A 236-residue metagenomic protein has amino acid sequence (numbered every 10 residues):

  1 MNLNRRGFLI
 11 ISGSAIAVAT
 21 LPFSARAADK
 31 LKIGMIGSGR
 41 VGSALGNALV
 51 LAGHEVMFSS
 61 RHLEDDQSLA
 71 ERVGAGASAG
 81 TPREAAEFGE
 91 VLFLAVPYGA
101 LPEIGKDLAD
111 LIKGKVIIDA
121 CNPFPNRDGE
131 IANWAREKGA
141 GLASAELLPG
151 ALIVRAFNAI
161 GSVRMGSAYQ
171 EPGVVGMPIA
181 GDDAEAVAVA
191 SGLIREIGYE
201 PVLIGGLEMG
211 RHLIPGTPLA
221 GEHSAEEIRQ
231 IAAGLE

Functional and structural regions predicted by a protein language model:
M1-I16: N-terminal secretory signal peptides and thylakoid transit peptides that target proteins across membranes
D29-K30, L51-V91, V96-E103, D107-L111: Conserved N-terminal Rossmann-fold NAD(P) cofactor-binding segment
S38: Glycine-rich Rossmann-fold phosphate-binding loop(s) that bind the pyrophosphate of adenine dinucleotide cofactors
G42-S43: N-terminal Rossmann-fold NAD(P) dinucleotide-binding loop
G46, V50: Gly/Ala-rich phosphate-binding loop of Rossmann-like dinucleotide-binding domains, activating on the conserved
G80, E146-I153, E171-G210, I214-P215 (+2 more regions): Internal alpha-helical scaffold of NAD(P)-dependent oxidoreductase catalytic cores
L108-G114, L148, E171: Short, conserved loop/helix-junction motifs that constitute active-site signature segments in enzyme catalytic cores
C121-I153: Rossmann-fold NAD(P)-binding glycine/threonine-rich loop
